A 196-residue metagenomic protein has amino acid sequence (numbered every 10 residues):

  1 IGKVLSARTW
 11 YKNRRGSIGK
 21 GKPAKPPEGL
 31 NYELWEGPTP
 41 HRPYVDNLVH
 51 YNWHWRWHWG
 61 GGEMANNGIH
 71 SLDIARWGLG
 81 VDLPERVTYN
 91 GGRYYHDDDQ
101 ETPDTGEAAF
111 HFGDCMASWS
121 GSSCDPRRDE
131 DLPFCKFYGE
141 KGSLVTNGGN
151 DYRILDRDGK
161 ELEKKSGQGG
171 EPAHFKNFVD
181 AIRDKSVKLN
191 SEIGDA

Functional and structural regions predicted by a protein language model:
G2-G61, A65-G194: Contiguous beta-strand/loop segments that form the cofactor/metal-binding neighborhood of enzyme cores
